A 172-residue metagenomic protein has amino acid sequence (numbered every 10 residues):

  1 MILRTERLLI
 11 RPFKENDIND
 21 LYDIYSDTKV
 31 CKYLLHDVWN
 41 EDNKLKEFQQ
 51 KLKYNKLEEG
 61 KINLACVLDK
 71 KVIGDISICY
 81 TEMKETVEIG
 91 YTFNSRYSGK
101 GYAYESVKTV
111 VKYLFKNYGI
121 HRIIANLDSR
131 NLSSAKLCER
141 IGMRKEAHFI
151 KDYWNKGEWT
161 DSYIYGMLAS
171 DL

Functional and structural regions predicted by a protein language model:
M1-R96, E158-L172: GNAT-family acyltransferases
F13, N126, R144-S162: Conserved catalytic-core motifs of GNAT/GCN5-like acyltransferases
K70, I78-Y80, A103-Y104, V111 (+2 more regions): Short, contiguous, well-ordered secondary-structure segments
G90, G99-G101, A147: Alpha-helical hinge/cap motifs
G99-K116, L132-R140: Conserved acetyl-CoA-binding loop-helix of GNAT-fold acetyltransferases
N117-N126: Conserved GNAT acetyl-CoA-binding A-motif
